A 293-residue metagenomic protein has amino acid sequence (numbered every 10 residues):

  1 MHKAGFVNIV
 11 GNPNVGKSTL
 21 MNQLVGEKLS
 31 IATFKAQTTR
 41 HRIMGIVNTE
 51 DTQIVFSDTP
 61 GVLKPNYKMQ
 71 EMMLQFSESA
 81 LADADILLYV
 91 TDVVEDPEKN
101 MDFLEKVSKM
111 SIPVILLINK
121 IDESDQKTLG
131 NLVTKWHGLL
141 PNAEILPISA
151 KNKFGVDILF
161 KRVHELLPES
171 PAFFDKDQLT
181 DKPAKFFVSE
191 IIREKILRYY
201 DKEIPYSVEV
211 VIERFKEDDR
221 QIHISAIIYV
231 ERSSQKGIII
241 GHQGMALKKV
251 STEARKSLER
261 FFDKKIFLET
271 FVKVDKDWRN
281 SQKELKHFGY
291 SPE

Functional and structural regions predicted by a protein language model:
M1-Q75, S79-L81: Conserved G1/Walker A P-loop phosphate-binding module
G16, G155, A246: Conserved glycine(s) of the Walker
S30-A32, K99, P171-D175, R198-E209: Active-site phosphate-binding and catalytic loops of NTP-dependent enzymes
T39, V62-K64, D96-P97, S124-D125 (+1 more regions): Catalytic P-loop NTPase motifs of RecA-like helicase/translocase cores
D58, N119, S149: Active-site glycine-centered loops adjacent to acidic/histidine catalytic or metal-binding residues that shape
Q75-A143, K216-D218: Conserved C-terminal guanine-recognition region of P-loop GTPase G domains, centered on the G4
P113, D122-T180: Canonical P-loop GTPase G-domain recognition
A184-E293: P-loop NTP-binding site
